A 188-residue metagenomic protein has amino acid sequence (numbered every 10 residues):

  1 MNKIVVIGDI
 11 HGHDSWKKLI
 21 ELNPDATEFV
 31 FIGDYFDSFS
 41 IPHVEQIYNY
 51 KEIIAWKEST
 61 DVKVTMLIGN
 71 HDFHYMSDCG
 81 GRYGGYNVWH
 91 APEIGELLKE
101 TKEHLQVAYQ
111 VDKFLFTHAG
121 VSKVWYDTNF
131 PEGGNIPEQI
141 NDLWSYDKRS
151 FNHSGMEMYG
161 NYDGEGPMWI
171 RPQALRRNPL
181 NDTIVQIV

Functional and structural regions predicted by a protein language model:
M1, L22-D25, E58-D61, Q110 (+1 more regions): Flexible, charged surface loops at secondary-structure boundaries
N2, T60-K63, E96-L105, D182-T183: A short helix-to-beta-strand connector/capping loop
K3-H11, K113-G120: Active-site-proximal beta-strand elements of phosphoester/diester hydrolases
I7, G12-L97: Core catalytic region of metal-dependent phosphoesterases/phosphodiesterases, especially metallo-beta-lactamase-like
I10, Y35, H104-V111: Structured catalytic-domain cores with a bias toward divalent-metal coordination
W16-L19, K51-I53, E103-H104, I170-R177: A generic local structural motif
W89-P92, Q106-D182: Active-site-proximal loop/helix segment associated with metal-binding centers of metalloenzymes
I184-V188: A conserved acidic, glycine/proline-rich C-terminal tail/linker
